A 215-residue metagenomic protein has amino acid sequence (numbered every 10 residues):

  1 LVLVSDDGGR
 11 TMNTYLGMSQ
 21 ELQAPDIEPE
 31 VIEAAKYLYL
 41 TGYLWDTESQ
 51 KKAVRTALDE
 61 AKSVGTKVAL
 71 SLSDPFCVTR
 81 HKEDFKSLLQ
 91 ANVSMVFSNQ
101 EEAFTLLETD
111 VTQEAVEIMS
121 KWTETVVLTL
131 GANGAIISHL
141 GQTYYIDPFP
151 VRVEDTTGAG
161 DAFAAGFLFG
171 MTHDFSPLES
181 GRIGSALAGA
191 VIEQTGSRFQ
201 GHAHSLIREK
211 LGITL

Functional and structural regions predicted by a protein language model:
L1-L40, R208-L215: Conserved N-terminal subdomain of the carbohydrate kinase-like
V2, G9-M12, Y37, K67-V68 (+3 more regions): Structural motif
L16-S19, D74, E101-E102, F149-V151: Short, acidic/turn-prone active-site loops that include or flank metal/cofactor- and phosphate-binding residues
Q20, D46-T47, C77-V78, R152 (+1 more regions): Alpha-helix N-cap/loop-to-helix initiation residues
P29-E33, L89-Q90, S120: A short, aliphatic-rich alpha-helical micro-motif
Y37-E117, N133-A135: Conserved beta-alpha-beta core of the PfkB/ribokinase-like small-molecule kinase fold
D59-S63, E83, V111-L215: Conserved phosphate-binding/catalytic region of the ribokinase-like
